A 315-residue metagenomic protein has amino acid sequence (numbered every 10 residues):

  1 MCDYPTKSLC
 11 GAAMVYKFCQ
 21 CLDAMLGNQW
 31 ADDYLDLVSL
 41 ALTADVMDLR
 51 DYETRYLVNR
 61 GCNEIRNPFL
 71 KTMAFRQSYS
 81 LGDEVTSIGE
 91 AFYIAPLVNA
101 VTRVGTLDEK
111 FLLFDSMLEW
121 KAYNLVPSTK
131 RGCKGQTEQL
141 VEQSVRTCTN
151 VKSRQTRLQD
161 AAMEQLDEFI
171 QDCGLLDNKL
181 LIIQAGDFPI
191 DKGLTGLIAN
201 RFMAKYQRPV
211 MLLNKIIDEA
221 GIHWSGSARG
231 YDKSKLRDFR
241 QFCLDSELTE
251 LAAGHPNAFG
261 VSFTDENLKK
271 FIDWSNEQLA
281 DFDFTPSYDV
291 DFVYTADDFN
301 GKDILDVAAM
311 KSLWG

Functional and structural regions predicted by a protein language model:
M1-A12: Hydrophobic, small-residue-rich alpha-helical packing segments that form membrane-like cores
D23-D273, P286, Y294-A296: Hydrophobic helix-and-loop "lid/oligomerization" segment in the mid-to-C-terminal part of catalytic domains
D273-L279: Short, structured interface segments
D281-D283: Non-transmembrane, aqueous-exposed alpha-helical and coiled segments at domain scale
D291: Short glycine-rich phosphate-binding loop at a beta-alpha junction
Y294-G315: Accessory interdomain/linker segments of ATP-dependent helicases and helicase-like nucleic-acid enzymes that mediate
